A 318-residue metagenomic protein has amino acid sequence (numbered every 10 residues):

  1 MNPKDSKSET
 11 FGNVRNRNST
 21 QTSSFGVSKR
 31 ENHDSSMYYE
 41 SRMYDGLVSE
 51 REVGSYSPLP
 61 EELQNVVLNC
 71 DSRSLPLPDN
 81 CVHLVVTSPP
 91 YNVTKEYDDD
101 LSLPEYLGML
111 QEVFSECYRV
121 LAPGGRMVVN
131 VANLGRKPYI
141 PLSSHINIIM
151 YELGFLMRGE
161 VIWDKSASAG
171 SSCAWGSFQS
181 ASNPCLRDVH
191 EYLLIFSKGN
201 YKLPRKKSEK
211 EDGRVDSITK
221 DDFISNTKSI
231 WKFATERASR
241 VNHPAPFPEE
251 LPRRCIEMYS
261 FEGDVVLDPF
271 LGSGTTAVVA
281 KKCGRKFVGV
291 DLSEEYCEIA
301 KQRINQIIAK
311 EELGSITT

Functional and structural regions predicted by a protein language model:
M1-I299: Core catalytic lobe of class I
E295-T318: Cysteine-dependent PTP/DSP-like catalytic domain, specifically the C-terminal lobe
